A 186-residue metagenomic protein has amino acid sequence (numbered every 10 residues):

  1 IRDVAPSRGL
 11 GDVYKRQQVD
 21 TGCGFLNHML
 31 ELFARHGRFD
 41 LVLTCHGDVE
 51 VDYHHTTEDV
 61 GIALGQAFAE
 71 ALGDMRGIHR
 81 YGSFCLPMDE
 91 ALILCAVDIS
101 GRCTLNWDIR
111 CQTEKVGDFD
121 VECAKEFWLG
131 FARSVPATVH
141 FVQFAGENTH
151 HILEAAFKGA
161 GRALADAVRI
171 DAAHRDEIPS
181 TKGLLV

Functional and structural regions predicted by a protein language model:
I1-Y14: Single conserved hydrophobic/aromatic residue that forms the stacking wall/gate of nucleotide- or nucleobase-binding
D12-V186: N-terminal intrinsically disordered, cationic/polar leader segments that include organellar targeting peptides
